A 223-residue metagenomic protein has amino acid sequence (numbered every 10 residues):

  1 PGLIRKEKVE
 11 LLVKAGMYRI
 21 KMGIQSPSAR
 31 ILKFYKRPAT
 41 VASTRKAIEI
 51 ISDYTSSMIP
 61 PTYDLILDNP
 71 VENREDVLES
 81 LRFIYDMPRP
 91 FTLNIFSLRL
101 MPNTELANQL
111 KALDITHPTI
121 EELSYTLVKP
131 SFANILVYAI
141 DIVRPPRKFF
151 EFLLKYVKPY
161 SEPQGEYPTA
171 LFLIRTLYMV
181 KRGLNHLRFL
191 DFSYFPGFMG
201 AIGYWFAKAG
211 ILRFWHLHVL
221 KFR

Functional and structural regions predicted by a protein language model:
P1-F172: A structural motif corresponding to the C-terminal lobe/cap of the Radical SAM core domain
K148-R223: Membrane-proximal basic amphipathic "stem/tether" segments
